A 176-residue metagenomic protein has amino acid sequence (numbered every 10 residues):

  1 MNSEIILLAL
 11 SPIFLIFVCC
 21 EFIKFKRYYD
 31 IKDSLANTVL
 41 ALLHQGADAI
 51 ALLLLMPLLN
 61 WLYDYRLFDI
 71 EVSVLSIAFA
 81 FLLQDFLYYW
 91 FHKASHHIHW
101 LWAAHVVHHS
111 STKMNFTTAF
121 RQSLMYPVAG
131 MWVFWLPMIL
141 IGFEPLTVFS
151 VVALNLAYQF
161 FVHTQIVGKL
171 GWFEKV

Functional and structural regions predicted by a protein language model:
M1-F14: Hydrophobic transmembrane alpha-helical segments in integral membrane proteins
P12-F22, M56, F81-L87: Central hydrophobic cores of alpha-helical transmembrane segments in multi-pass inner-membrane proteins across all
F17, D64-Y65, I166, V176: Cytoplasmic juxtamembrane interface segments
V18-A36: Membrane-interface helix-loop junction between the first two transmembrane segments
L42-A51, I70-V176: Membrane-embedded catalytic scaffold of the fatty acid hydroxylase/desaturase
L58-D69: Membrane-interface helix termini and inter-helical loops of multi-pass transporters
